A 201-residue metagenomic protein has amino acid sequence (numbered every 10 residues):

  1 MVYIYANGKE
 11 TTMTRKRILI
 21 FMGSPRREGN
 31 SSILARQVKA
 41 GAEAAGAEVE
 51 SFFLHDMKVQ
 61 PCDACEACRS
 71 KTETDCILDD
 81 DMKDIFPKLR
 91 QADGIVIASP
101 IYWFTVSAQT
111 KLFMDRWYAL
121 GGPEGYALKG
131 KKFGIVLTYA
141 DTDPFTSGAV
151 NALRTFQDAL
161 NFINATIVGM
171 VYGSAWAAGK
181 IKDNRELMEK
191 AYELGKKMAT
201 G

Functional and structural regions predicted by a protein language model:
V2-P123, Y172-G201: N-terminal beta1-alpha1-beta2 submodule of the flavodoxin-like/Rossmannoid cofactor-binding fold
A108-Q109, G122-G169: Short, glycine-/small-residue-rich phosphate/pyrophosphate-handling segment
